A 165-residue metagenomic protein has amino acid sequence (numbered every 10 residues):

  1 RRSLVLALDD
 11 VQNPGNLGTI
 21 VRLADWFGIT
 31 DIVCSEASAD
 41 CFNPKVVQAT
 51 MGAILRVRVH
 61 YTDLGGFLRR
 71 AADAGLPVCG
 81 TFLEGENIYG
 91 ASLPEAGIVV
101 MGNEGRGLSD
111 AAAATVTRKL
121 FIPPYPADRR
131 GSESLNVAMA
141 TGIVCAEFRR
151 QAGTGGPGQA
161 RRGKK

Functional and structural regions predicted by a protein language model:
R1-G85: RNA substrate-binding interface of SAM-dependent RNA methyltransferases
R1-S3, D73-G75, S92, P126-A127 (+1 more regions): Short, glycine- and charge-enriched coil/turn segments that flank and shape catalytic ligand pockets
V11-P14, Q48, L76, I98 (+3 more regions): Short glycine- and Lys/Arg-enriched binding-loop motifs that mark or flank ligand-binding interfaces
L17-I20, I54, E104-S109, A140: Gly/Ser/Thr-rich beta-alpha loop segments that engage phosphate groups in nucleotides
W26, C41-A53, A114-G158, R162-K165: Structured adenosyl-cofactor binding patch, chiefly the S-adenosyl-L-methionine
G80-S132: Active-site/ligand-binding-proximal alpha/beta "capping" segment
